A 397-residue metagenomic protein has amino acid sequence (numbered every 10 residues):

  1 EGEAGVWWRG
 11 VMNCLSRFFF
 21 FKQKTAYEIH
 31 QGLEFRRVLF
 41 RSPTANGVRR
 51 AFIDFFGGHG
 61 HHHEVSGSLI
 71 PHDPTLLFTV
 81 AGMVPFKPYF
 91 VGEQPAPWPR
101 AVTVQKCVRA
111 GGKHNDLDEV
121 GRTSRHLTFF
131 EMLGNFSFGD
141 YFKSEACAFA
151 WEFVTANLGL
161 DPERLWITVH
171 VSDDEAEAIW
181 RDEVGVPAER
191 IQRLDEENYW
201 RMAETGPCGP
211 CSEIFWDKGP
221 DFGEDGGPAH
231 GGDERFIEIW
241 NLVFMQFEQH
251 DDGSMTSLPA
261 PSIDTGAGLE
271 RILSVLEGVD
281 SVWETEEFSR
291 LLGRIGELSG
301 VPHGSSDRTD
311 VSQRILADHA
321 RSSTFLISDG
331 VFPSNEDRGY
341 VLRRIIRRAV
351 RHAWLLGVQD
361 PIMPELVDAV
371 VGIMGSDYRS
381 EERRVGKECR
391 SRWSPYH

Functional and structural regions predicted by a protein language model:
E1-V38, R383-H397: Single conserved hydrophobic/aromatic residue that forms the stacking wall/gate of nucleotide- or nucleobase-binding
F40-R343, R347-L356: Alpha-helical segments
E163-L165, H170, S334, H352-R384: Extended, well-ordered alpha-helical scaffold/bundle regions in very large, multi-domain proteins
